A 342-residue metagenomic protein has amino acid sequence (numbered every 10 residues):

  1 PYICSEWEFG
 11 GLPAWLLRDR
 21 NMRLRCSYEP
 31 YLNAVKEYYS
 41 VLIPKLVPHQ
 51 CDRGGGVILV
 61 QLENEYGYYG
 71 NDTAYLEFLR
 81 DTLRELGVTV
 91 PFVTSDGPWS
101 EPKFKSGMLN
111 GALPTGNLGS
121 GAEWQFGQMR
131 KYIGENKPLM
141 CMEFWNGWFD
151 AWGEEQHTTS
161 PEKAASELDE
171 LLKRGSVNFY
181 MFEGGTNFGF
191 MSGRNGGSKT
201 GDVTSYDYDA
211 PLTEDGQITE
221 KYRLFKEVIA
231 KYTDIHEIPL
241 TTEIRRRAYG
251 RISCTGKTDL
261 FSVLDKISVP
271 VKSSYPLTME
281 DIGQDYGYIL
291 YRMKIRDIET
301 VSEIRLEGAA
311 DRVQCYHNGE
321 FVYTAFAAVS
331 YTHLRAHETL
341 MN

Functional and structural regions predicted by a protein language model:
P1-T89: Active-site mouth of glycoside hydrolases
D19-V35, L62-N71, N117-L118, G147-P161 (+1 more regions): The substrate-binding groove and active-site-proximal loops of carbohydrate-active enzymes, especially glycoside
Y68-T82, V88, G97-M129, G189-G193: Substrate-binding cleft/loops of secretory-pathway carbohydrate-active enzymes
G121-P211: Catalytic-core region of carbohydrate-active enzymes that cleave or remodel glycosidic bonds
R194, Y206, Q217-E220, E227-S302: Extended carbohydrate-recognition surfaces in non-catalytic/accessory domains of CAZymes and lectin-like proteins
V301-H317: Aromatic-lined ligand-binding clefts that engage carbohydrates, nucleic acids, or primary amines
Y316, F321-Y331: A cross-kingdom feature marking solvent-exposed beta-strand/loop segments within repeated, beta-rich binding/scaffold
T332-T339: Conserved small/polar residues in nucleotide/adenosyl-binding loops
